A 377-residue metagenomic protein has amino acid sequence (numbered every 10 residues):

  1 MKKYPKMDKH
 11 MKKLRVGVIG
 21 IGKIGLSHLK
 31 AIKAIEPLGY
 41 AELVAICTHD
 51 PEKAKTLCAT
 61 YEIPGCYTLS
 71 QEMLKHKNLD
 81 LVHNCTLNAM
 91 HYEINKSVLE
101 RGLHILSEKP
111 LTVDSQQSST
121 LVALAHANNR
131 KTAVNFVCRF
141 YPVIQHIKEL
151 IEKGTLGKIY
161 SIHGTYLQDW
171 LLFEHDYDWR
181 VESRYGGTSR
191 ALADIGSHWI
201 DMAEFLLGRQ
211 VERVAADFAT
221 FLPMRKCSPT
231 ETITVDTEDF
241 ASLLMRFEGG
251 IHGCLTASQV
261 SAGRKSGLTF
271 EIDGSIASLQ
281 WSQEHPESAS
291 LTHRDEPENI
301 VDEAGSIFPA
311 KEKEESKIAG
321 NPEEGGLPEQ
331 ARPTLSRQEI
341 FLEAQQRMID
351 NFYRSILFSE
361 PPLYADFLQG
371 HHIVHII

Functional and structural regions predicted by a protein language model:
K2-Y61: N-terminal Rossmann-like dinucleotide-binding module
A41-A45, D80-V82, S189-R190: Short active-site oxyanion
T56-I63, T120-A125: Short, conserved SAM-binding/catalytic segment of Class I S-adenosyl-L-methionine-dependent methyltransferases
P64-S70: Conserved SAM-binding strand-loop segment of SAM-dependent methyltransferases
Y67, S107, T132-V134, H163 (+2 more regions): Hydrophobic residues in well-ordered beta-strands that form the structural core
H76, D80-L81, L87-N88, Y92-R139 (+1 more regions): Beta-strand-loop-alpha-helix segment that lines the small-molecule cofactor/substrate pocket of alpha/beta enzymes
V137, K226-D236, S242, R246-F247 (+2 more regions): C-terminal glycine/acidic-rich active-site capping loop/insertion
C138-V235, A289: Predominantly a Rossmann-like dinucleotide-binding segment in NAD(P)-dependent oxidoreductases
